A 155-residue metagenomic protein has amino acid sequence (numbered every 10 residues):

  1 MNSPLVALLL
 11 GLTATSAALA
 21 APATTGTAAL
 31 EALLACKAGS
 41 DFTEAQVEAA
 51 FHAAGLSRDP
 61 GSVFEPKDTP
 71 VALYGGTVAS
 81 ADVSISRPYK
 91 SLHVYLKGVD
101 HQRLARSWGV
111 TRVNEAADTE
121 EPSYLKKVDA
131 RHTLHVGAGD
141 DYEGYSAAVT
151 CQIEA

Functional and structural regions predicted by a protein language model:
M1-L5: Positively charged n-region of N-terminal signal peptides that target proteins for export
A7-S16: Bacterial N-terminal signal peptides
A18, K127-A138: Short, highly charge-biased, low-complexity peptide segments
A21-P66: N-terminal export/targeting and maturation segments
S40, I153-A155: Extracellular/secretory pathway and lumenal proteins
K67-K126: Long, charged/polar, surface-exposed segments that mediate recognition or autoinhibition
T133-G144, T150-I153: Short, exposed beta-strand-loop hairpins at the edges of beta-sheets in extracellular/periplasmic proteins
